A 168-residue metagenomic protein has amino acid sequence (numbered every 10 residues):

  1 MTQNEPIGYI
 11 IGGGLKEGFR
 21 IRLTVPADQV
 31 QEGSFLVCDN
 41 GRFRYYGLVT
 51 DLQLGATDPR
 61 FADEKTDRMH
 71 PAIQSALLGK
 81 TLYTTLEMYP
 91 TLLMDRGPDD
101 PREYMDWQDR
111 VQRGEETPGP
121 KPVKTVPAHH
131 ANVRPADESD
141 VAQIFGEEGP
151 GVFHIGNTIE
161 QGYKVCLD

Functional and structural regions predicted by a protein language model:
M1-D168: Basic- and hydrophobic-enriched, low-structure N-terminal and domain-boundary segments that flank ATP-binding catalytic
